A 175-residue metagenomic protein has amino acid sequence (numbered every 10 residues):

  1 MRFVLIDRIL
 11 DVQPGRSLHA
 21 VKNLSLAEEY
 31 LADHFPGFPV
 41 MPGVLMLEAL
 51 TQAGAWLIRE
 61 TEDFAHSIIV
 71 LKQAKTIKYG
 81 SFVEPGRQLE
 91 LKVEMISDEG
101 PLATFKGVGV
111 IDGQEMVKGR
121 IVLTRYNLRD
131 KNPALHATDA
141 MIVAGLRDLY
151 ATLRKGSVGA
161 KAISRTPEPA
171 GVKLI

Functional and structural regions predicted by a protein language model:
M1-M41, A160-I175: Catalytic strand-loop segment that frames the active site of acyl-thioester-processing enzymes
F3-L5, L89, A103: Hydrophobic core residues within well-ordered beta-strands of beta-rich domains
I6, L71-A74, T104, K118: Hydrophobic residues on conserved beta-strands that form the core of alpha/beta folds
D7-L10, K75, G80, E94-I96 (+1 more regions): Conserved positions in beta-strands of structured domains
I9, M41-H66: Active-site helix/loop of acyl-thioester processing domains in fatty-acid/polyketide metabolism, spanning hotdog-fold
P14-G15, P85, I96-I175: HotDog/MaoC-like acyl-thioester-processing domains
V21, K92, K106-V108: Beta-strand residues in well-ordered beta-sheet regions across diverse protein folds
G54-E90, M116, T124-Y126: Hydrophobic beta-strand-centered segment that forms part of the acyl-chain substrate-binding groove
